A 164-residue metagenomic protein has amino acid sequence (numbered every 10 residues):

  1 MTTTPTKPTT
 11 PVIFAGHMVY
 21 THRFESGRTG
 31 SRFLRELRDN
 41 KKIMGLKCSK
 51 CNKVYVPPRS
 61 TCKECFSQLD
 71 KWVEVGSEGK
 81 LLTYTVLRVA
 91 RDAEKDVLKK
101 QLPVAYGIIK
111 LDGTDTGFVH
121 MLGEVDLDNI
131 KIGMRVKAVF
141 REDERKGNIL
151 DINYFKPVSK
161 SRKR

Functional and structural regions predicted by a protein language model:
T2-M44, N153-P157: A broadly conserved sequence feature marking short terminus-proximal activation segments in nucleic acid-centric
K41-M44, P58, V75-S77: Short metal-coordination and nucleic-acid-contact micro-motifs, chiefly zinc-binding Cys/His arrays
L46, S60, K131: Cys/His-enriched microdomains
S49-N52, F66: Cys/His-coordinated zinc-binding microdomains
V54-Y55, L69, R88: Cys/His-rich microdomains that often coordinate metals
Y84-A90, D143: Short, conserved beta-turn/loop elements at beta-strand boundaries and strand-helix junctions
P103-F118: Short, basic/aromatic beta-hairpin or loop at an interaction surface
D115-R164: Well-ordered alpha/beta subsegment
